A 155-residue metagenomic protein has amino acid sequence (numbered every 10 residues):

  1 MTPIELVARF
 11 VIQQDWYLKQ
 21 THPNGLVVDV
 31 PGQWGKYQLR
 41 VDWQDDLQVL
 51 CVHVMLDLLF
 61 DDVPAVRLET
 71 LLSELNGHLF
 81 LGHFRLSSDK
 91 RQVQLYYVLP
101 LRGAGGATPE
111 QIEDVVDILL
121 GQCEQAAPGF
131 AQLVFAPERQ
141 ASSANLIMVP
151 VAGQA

Functional and structural regions predicted by a protein language model:
M1-Y17: Amphipathic alpha-helical segments
Q14-Y37, V41, D45-C51: Ser/Thr-rich, low-complexity intrinsically disordered terminal regions
W34-K36, L58-L59, L101-R102: Short, surface-exposed beta-strand-loop junctions and turns on beta-sheet-rich folds
V49-H53, G103-G106: Short small-residue beta-strand/loop micro-motif enriched in glycine and branched aliphatics
M55-Q92, Y96: Short, internal acidic amphipathic alpha-helical interface segments that mediate docking to partner proteins
K90-D114, F135, P150: Well-ordered alpha/beta subsegment
E113-A136: A conserved amphipathic terminal alpha-helix motif
A131-A155: Short, highly charged C-terminal tails/helix-capping segments
